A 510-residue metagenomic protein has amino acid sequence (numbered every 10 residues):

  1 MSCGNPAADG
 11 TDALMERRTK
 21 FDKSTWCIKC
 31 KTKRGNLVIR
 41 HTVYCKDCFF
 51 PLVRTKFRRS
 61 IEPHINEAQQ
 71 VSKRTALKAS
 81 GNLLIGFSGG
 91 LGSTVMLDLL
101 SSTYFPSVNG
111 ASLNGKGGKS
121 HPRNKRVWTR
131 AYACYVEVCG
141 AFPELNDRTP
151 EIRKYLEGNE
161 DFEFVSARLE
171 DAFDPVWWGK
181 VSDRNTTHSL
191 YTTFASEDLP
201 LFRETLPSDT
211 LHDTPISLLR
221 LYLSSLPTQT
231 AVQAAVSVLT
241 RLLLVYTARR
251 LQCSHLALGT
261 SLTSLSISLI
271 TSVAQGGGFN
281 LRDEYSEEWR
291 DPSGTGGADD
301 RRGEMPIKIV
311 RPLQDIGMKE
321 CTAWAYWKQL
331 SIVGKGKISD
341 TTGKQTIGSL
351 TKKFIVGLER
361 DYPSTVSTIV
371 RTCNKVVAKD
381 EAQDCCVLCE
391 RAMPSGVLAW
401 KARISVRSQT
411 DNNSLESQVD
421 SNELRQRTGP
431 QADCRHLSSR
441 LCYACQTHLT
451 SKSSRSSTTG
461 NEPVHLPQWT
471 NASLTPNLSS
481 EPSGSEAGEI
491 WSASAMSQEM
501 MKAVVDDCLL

Functional and structural regions predicted by a protein language model:
S2-R59, A68-G89, A111-L113, S254 (+2 more regions): ATP/NTP-dependent adenylation/nucleotidyl-transfer catalytic domains that generate, transfer, or process NMP-activated
N5-D283, E287, E499-L509: ATP-dependent adenylation/nucleotidyltransferase module used to activate substrates
